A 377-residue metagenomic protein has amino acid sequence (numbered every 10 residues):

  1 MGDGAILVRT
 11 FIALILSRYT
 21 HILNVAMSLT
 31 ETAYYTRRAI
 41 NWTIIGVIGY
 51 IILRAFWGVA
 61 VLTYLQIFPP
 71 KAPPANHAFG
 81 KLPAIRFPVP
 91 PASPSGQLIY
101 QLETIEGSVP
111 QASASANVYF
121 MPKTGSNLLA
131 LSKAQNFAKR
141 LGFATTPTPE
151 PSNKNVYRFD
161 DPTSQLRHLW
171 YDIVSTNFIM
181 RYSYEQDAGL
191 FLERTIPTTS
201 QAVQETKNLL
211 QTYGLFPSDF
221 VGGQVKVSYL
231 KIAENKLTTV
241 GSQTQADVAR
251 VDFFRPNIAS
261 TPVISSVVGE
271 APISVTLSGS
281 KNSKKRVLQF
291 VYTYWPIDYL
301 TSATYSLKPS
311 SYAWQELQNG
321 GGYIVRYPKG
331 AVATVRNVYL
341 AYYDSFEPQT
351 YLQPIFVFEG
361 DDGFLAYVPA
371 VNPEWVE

Functional and structural regions predicted by a protein language model:
G2-G4: Residue-identity detector for glycine
L23-S242, I258-I264: Preferential activation on post-signal-peptide N-terminal prodomains/segments of secreted or lumenal proteins
S28-E31, A333, Y339-E377: Activation/maturation switch segments at domain boundaries
H168-S183, P262-V291, V357, F364-E377: A short, surface-exposed beta-strand/turn
T206, V251, F358: Conserved histidines in hydrophobic membrane contexts and catalytic metal-binding motifs
G214, G222-G223, F254-P256, T261-Q353: Charged, low-complexity helical/coil segments in non-catalytic cytosolic or luminal regions
